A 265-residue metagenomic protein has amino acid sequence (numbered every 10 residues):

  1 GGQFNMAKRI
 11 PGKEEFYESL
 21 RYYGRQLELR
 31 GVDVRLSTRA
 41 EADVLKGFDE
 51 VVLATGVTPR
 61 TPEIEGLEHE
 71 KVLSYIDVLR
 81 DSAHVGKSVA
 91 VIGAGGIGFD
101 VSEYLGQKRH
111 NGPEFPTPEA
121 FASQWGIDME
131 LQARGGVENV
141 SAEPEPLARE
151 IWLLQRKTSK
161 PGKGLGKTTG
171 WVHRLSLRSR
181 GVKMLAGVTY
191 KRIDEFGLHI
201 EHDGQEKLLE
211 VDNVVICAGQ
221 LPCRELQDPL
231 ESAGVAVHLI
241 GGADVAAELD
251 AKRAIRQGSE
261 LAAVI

Functional and structural regions predicted by a protein language model:
G1-G2, G219: Glycine-centered tight turns/hairpins at beta-strand boundaries that repeat across beta-rich repeat domains
G2-F48, G162-V188: N-terminal Rossmann-like dinucleotide/flavin-binding domain of flavoprotein oxidoreductases that bind FAD/FMN
R35-D43, G47, A54-I64, E68-K71 (+3 more regions): Rossmann-like dinucleotide/flavin-binding elements
